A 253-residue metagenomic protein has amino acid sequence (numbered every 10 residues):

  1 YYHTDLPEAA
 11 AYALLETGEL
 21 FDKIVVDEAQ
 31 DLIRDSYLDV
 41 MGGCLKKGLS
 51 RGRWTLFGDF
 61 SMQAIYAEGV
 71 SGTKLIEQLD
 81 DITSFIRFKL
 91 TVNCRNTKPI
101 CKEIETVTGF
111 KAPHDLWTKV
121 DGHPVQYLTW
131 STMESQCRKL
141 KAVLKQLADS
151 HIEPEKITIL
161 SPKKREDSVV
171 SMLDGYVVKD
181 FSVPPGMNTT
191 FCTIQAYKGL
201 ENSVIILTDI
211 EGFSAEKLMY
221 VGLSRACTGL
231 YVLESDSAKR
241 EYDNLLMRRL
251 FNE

Functional and structural regions predicted by a protein language model:
H3, A9-A11, G18-E253: Conserved helicase motor core of SF1/SF2 NTP-dependent helicases
